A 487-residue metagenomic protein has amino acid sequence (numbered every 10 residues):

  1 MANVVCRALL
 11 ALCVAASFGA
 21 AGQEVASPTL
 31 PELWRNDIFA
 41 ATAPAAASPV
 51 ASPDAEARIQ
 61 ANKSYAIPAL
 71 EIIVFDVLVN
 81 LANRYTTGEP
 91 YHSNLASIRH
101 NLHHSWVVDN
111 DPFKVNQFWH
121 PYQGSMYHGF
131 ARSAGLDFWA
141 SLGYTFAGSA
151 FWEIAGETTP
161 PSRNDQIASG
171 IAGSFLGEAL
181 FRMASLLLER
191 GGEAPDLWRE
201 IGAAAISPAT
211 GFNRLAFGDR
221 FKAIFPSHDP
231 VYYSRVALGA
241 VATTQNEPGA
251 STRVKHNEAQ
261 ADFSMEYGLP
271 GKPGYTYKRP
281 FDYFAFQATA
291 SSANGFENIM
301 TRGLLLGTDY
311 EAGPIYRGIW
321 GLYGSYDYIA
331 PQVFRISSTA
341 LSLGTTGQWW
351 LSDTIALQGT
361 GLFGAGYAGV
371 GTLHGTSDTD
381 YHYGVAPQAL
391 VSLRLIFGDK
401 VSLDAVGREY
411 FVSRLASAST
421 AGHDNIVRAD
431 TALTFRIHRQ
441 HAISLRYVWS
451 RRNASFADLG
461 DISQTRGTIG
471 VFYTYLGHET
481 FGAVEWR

Functional and structural regions predicted by a protein language model:
L12, G19-W119, Q123-G124, H128 (+7 more regions): N-terminal targeting leaders of membrane proteins
Q123-G124, G156-S185, I206, T210: Alpha-helical transmembrane segments that form the membrane-embedded catalytic/substrate-binding core of multi-pass
L136-T158, G170-S174: Small-polar-interrupted transmembrane alpha-helices in polytopic inner-membrane proteins
F175-A179, A259-L269, T301-E311, Y326 (+6 more regions): Residues on the lipid-exposed face of transmembrane beta-strands in outer-membrane beta-barrel proteins
A240-N246, L269, A288-N294, Y326-A330 (+4 more regions): Transmembrane beta-strands of outer-membrane beta-barrel pores
P248-S251, Y328-Q332, H374-D380, R414-T420 (+2 more regions): Extracellular loop and loop/strand-boundary signature of outer-membrane beta-barrel proteins
H256-E258, S338-A340, G384-A386, D424-I426 (+1 more regions): Membrane-spanning beta-strands of outer-membrane beta-barrel proteins
S463-R487: Outer-membrane beta-barrel "beta-signal"
